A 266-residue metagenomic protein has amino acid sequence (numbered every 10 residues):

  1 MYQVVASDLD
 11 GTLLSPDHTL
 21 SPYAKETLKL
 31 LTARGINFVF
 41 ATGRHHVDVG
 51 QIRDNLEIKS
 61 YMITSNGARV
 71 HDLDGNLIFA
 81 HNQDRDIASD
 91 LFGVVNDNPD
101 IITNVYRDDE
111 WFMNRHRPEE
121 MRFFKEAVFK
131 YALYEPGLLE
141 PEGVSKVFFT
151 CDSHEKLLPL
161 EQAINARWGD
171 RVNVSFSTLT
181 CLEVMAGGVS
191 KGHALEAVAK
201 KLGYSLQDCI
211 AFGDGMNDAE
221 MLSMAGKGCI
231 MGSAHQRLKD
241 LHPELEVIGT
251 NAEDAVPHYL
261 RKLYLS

Functional and structural regions predicted by a protein language model:
M1-L9, L13, S21, H45: Extreme N-terminal segment that seeds HTH/winged-HTH DNA-binding domains in transcriptional regulators
M1-V4, L20-S21, E183-S266: Mg2+-dependent phosphoryl-transfer enzymes with acidic/Ser/Thr/Gly-rich catalytic loops
D17-E120, S233: Active-site phosphate-binding/coordination module
H18-I36, H81-I87, F129-A132, A186-K200 (+2 more regions): Short, acidic loop-to-helix structural element flanking the phosphoryl-transfer center in phosphate-processing enzymes
A24, V49-R53, L160, I164 (+3 more regions): Hydrophobic packing residues within well-ordered alpha-helices of enzyme cores
L31, N66, V147, L222 (+1 more regions): Residue-level signal for inorganic ion chemistry
L56-K59, F79-N82, E120-F124, K191-H193 (+2 more regions): Short, hinge-like loop/turn segments at secondary-structure boundaries
D100-F212, M216, E220, S233: Conserved acidic, metal-coordinating active-site core of Asp-based, Mg2+-dependent phosphoryl-transfer enzymes
